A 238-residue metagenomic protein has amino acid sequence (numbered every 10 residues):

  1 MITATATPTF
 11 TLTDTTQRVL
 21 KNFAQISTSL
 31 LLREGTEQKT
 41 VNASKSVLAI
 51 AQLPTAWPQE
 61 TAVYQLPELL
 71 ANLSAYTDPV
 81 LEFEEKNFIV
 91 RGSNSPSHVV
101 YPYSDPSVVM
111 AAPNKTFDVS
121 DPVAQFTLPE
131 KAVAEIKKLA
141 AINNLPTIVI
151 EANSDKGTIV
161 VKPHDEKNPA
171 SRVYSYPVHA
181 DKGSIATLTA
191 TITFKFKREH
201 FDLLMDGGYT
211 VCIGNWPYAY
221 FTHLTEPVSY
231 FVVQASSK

Functional and structural regions predicted by a protein language model:
M1-P102, V119-K238: DNA polymerase processivity clamps
P106-V123: Long, charge-dense
